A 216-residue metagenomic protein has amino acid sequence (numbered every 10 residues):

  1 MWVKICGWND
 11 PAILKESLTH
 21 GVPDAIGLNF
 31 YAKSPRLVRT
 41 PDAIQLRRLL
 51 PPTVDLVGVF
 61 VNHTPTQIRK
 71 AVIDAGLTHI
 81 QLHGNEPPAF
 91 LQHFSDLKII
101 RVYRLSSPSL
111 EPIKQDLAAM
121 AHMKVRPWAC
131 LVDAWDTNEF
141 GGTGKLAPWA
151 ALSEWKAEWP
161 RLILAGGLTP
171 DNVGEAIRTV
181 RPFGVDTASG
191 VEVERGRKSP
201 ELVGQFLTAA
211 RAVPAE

Functional and structural regions predicted by a protein language model:
M1-E216: Conserved N-terminal beta1-alpha1 strand-loop-helix module at the mouth
